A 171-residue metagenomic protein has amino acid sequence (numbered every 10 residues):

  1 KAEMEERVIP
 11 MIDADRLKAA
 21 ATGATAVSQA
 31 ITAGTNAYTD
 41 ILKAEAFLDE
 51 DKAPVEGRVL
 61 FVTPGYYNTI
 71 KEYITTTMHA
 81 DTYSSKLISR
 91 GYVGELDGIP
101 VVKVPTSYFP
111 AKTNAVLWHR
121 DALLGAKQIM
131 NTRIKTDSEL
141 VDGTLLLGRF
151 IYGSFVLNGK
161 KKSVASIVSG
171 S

Functional and structural regions predicted by a protein language model:
K1-A24, D51-F61, V101, R133 (+1 more regions): Long, contiguous amphipathic alpha-helices that act as assembly "spine/axial" helices in icosahedral shell and virion
E3, K43-F47, S163: Short, hydrophobic/aromatic alpha-helical segments in well-folded domains
A20-T25, Q29-T32, N36, K43 (+4 more regions): Residue-level detector of intrinsically disordered, flexible termini and proteolytic processing junctions
T22-G91: Extended, solvent-exposed, turn-rich assembly/linker loops in the middle of proteins
Y73-S171: Sequence/fold signature of self-assembling virion shell proteins
